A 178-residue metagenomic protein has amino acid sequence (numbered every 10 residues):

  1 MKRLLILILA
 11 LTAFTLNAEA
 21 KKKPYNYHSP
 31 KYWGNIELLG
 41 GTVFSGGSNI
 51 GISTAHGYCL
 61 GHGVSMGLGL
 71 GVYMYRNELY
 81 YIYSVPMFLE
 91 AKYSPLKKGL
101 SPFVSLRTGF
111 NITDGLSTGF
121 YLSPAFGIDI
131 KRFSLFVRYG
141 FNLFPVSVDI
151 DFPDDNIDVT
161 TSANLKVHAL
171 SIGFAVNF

Functional and structural regions predicted by a protein language model:
M1-H28, F178: Cleavable N-terminal export/targeting peptides
L7, E19, K23, V43 (+3 more regions): A general structural-boundary detector
F14, G140-V148: Mobile beta-alpha loop/short-helix "lid" or hinge segments that flank ligand
H28-T42, I50-L135, F141, A175-F178: Gram-negative (and chloroplast) outer-membrane scaffold detector with strong preference for beta-barrel transmembrane
V43-S45, Y75-R76, Y80, I112-S117 (+2 more regions): Extracellular/periplasm-exposed beta-strand and loop segments of Gram-negative cell-envelope proteins, dominated by
S134-Y139, D149-D154: A general structural signal for short secondary-structure boundary/capping elements
L170-F174: Short, basic/aromatic-enriched C-terminal tail that caps enzymatic domains
